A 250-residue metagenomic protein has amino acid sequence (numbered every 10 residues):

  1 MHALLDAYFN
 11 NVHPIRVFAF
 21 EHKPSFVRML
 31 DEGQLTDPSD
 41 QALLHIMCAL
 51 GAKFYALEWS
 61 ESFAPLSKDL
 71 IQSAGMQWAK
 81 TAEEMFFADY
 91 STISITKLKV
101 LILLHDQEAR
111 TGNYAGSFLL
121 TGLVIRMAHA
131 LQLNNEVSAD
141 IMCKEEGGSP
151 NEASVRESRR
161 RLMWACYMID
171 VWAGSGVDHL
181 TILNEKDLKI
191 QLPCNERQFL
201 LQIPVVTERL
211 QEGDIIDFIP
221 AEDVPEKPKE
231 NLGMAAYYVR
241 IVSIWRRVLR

Functional and structural regions predicted by a protein language model:
H2-K229, R250: Acidic, Ser/Thr-rich, low-complexity intrinsically disordered regions in fungal proteins
P228-R250: Long, repeat-rich segments with strong aromatic
